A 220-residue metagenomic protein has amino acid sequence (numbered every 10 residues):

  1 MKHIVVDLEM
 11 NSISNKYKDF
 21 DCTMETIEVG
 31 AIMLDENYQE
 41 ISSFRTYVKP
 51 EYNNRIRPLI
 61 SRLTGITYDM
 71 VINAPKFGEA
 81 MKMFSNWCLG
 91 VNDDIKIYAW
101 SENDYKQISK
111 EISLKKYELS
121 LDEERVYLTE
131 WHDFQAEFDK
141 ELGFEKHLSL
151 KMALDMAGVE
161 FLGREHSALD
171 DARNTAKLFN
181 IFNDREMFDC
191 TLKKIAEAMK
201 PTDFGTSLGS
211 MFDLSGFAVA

Functional and structural regions predicted by a protein language model:
K2-I4, L8-K110: Conserved non-catalytic scaffold segment of RNase H-like nuclease domains
V6, H132, D170: Active-site flanking residues adjacent to catalytic metal/cofactor-binding acidic residues
M10-S12, A136, N174: Short, glycine/acidic-enriched loop or turn micro-motifs at the edges of active sites
R55, S61-T64, Y68-V71, Q135-D170: Active-site-proximal helix-loop-helix substrate-binding element of RNase H-like nuclease domains
N103-T129: Substrate-recognition/cap helix-loop segment adjacent to the acidic, metal-dependent catalytic center of Asp-based
A168-L178: Alpha-helical transmembrane segments that form the membrane-embedded catalytic/substrate-binding core of multi-pass
A176-A220: Acidic two-metal-ion nuclease catalytic site recognized across multiple nuclease folds, prominently DnaQ/RNase D-T
